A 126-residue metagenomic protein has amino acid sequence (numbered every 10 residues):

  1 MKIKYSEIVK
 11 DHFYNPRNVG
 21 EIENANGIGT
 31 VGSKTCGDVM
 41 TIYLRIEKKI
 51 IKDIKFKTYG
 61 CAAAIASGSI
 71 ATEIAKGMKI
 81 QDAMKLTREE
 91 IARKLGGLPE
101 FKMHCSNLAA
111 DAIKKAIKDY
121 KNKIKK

Functional and structural regions predicted by a protein language model:
M1-N24, I28-T30, E47, K52 (+1 more regions): C-terminal binding/interaction regions
N24, C36-G37: Short solvent-exposed loop/turn micro-motifs enriched in small/polar/acidic residues
V31-T35: Short Gly/Pro-enriched turn/cap motifs at secondary-structure boundaries
C36, T58-S67, C105: Short, thiol/selenol-centered motifs that function as redox-active sites or metal-ligating centers
D38-K48: Short beta-strand elements
I50-K55, I65: Short small-residue beta-strand/loop micro-motif enriched in glycine and branched aliphatics
A63-Q81: Alpha-helical support elements that line or immediately flank enzyme active sites and cofactor-binding pockets
